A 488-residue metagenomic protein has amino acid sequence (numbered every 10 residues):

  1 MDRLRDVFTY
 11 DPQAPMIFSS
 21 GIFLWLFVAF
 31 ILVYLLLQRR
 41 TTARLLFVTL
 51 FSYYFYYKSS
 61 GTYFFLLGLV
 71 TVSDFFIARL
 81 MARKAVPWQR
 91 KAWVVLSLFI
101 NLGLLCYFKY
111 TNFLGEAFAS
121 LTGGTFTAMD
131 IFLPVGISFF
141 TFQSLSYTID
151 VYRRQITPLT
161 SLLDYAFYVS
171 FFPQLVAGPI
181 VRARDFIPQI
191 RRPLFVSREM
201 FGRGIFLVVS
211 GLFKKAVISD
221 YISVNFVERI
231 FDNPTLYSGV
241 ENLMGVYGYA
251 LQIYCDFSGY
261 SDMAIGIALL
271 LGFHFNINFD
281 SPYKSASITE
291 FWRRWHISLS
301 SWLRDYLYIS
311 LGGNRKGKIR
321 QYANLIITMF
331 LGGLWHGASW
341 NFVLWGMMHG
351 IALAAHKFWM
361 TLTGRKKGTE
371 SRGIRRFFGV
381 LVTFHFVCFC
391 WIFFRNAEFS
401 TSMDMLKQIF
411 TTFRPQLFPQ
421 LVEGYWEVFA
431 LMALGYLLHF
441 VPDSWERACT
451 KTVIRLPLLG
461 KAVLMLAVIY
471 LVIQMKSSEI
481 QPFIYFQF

Functional and structural regions predicted by a protein language model:
D2-Q487: Membrane-embedded transmembrane alpha-helical bundles that form the catalytic cores of multi-pass lipid-modifying
